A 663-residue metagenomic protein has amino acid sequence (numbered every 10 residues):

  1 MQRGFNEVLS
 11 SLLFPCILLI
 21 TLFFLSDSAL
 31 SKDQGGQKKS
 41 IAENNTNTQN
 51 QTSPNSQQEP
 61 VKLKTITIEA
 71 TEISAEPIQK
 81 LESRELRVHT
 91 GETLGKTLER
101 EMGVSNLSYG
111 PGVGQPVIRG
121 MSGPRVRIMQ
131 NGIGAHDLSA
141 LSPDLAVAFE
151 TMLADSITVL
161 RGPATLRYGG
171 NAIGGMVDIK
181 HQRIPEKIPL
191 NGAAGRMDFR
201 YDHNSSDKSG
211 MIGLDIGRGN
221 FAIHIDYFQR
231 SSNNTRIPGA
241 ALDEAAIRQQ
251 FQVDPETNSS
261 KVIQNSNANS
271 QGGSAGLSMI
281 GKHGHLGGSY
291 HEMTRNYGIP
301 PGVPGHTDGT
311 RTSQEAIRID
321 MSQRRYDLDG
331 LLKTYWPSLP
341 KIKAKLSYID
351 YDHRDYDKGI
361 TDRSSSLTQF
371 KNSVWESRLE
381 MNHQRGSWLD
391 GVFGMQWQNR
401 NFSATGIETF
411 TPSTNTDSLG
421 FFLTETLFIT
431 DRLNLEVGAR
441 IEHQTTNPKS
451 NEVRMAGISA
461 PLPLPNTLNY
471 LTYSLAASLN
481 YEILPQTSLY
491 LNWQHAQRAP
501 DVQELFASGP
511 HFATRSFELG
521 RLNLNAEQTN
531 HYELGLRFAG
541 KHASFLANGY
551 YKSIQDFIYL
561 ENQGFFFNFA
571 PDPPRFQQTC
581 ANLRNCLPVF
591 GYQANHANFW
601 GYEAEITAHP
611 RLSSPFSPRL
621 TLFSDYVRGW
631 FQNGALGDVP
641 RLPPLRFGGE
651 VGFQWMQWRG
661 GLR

Functional and structural regions predicted by a protein language model:
E59-T97, Q115, G123: N-terminal periplasmic "start-of-domain" segments of outer-membrane beta-barrel proteins
G95-D137, D155: Extracytoplasmic beta-strand/coil segments of soluble accessory domains associated with Gram-negative outer-membrane
G134, T294, P301-G305, N401 (+5 more regions): Surface-exposed extracellular loop regions of Gram-negative outer-membrane beta-barrel proteins, predominantly
G134-P163: Short acidic/polar hinge/loop motifs at secondary-structure boundaries that mediate gating or recognition
L153-S156, R161, L166-I247, N267-Q271 (+1 more regions): Outer-membrane beta-barrel translocator/receptor signature
H203-S231, D243-Y297, S322-T334, R385-L389 (+4 more regions): Transmembrane beta-barrel wall of Gram-negative outer-membrane proteins
Q264-S270, G284-K341, I349-S373, I407-N415 (+1 more regions): Flexible loop and strand-edge segments within Gram-negative outer membrane beta-barrel domains
G391, L435, S544-L546, Y550-I554 (+1 more regions): Gram-negative outer-membrane beta-barrel transporters
